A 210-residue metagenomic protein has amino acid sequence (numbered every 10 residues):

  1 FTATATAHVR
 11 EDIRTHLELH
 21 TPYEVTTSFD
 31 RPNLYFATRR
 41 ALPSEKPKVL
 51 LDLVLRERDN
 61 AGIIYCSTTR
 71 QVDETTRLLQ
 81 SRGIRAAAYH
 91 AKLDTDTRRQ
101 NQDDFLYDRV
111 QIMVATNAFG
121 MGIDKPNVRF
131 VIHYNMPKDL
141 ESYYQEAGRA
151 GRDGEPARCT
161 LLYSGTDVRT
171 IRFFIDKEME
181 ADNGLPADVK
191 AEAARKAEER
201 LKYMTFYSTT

Functional and structural regions predicted by a protein language model:
F1-A191, K196: Helicase motor core with emphasis on the C-terminal RecA-like subdomain
V189-T210: Long, largely alpha-helical accessory region at the distal end of helicase-like NTP-driven motors
